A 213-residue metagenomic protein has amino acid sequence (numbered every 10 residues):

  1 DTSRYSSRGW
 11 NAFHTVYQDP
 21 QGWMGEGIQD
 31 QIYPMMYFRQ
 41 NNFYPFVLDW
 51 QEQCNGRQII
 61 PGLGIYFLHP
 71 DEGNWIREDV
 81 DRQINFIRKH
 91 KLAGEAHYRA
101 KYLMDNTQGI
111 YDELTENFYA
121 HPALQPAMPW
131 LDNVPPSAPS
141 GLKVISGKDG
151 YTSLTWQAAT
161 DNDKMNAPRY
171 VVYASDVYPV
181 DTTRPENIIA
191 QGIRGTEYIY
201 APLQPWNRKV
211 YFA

Functional and structural regions predicted by a protein language model:
D1, L48-N55: Surface-exposed amphipathic alpha-helices with a cationic face
D1-Q18, G25-E26, V180-N187: Flexible internal linker/loop segments at domain or repeat junctions
Y17-F43, R57-L131: Substrate-binding cleft of secreted/luminal carbohydrate-active enzymes
G109-N166, P205-N207: Pro/Thr/Ser/Gly-rich low-complexity, intrinsically disordered linker/stalk tracts
V144, A190, Y200-L203: Hydrophobic core positions of the immunoglobulin-like beta-sandwich fold
A159-P185, K209: Solvent-exposed loop/turn segments flanking beta-strands in beta-repeat/beta-sandwich domains
I188-G195: Short beta-strand segments within Ig-like beta-sandwich modules, predominantly Fibronectin type-III
Y200-A213: Beta-strand-rich modules
